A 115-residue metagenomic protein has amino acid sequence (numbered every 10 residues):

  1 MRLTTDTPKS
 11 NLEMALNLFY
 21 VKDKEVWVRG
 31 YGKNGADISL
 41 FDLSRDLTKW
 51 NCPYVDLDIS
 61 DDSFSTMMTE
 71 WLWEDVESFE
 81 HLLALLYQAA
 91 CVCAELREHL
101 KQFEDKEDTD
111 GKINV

Functional and structural regions predicted by a protein language model:
M1-L85, E107-D110, N114-V115: Extreme N-terminal leader/activation tails
P53, V92-A94: Secreted/luminal cysteine- and crosslink-motif detector
L85, A89-V92, H99, K106: Heptad-repeat coiled-coil/leucine-zipper oligomerization helices
